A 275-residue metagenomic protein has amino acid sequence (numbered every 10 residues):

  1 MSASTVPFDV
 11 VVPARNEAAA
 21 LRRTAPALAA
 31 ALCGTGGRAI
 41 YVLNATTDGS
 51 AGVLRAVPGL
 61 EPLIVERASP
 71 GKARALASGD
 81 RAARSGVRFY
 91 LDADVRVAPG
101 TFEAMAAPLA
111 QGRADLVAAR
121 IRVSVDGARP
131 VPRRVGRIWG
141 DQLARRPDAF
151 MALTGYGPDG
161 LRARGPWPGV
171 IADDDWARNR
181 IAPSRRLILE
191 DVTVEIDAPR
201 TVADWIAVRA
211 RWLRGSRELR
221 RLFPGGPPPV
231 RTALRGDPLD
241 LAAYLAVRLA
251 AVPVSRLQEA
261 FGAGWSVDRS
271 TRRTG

Functional and structural regions predicted by a protein language model:
P7-D9, R38, W176: Cell-envelope/extracellular polymer assembly enzymes that use nucleotide-activated donors
E17, A27, L43-G52, S69: A conserved acidic beta->alpha catalytic loop
P26-G36: Short, acidic, metal-binding catalytic loop of nucleotide-sugar glycosyltransferases
G37-Y41, A51-A82: Conserved donor nucleotide-binding strand/loop of the catalytic core
R88: Short aromatic/hydrophobic "clamp" motif used to bind/position activated sugar donors
P99-A128: Conserved donor NDP-sugar-binding/catalytic core segment of glycosyltransferases
L109, V123-D126, R133, P168-G226: Catalytic donor/gating beta->alpha subdomain of glycosyltransferases that bind UDP-sugars
A198-P199, R211-G275: Terminal low-complexity segments of carbohydrate-biosynthetic enzymes
